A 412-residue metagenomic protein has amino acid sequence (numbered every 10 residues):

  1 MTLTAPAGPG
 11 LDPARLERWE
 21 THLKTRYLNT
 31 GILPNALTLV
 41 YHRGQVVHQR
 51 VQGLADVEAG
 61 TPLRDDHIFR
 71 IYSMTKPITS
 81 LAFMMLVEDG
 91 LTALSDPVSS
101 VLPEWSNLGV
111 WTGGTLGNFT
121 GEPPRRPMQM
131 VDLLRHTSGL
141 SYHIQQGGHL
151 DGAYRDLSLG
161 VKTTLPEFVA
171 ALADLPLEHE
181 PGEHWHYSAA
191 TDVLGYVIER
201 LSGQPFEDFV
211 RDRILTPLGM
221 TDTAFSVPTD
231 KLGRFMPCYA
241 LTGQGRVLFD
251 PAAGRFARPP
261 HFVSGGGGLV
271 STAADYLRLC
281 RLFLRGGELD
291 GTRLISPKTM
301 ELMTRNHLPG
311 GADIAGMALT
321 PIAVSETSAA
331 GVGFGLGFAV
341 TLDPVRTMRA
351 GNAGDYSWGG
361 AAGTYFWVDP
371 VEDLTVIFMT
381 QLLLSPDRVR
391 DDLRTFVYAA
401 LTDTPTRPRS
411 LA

Functional and structural regions predicted by a protein language model:
M1-L16, L336, V340: Short, compositionally biased leader-like segments
P9-I71, L91-A93, N107-G114, F119 (+2 more regions): Short, conserved catalytic-motif segment at the N-terminal edge
D12, K76, T272: Short, conserved phosphate/pyrophosphate- and ester-handling motifs at nucleotide-, phospho-/glycolipid
E17-K24, T38, G44, R70-V101 (+3 more regions): Active-site SXXK
S100, S106-A350: Short, surface-exposed loop or secondary-structure junction motifs that flank catalytic or metal-binding residues
D355, A362-V371: Short, surface-exposed beta-strand/loop micro-motifs that present aromatic residues
F366-W367, D373-Q381: Short, well-ordered beta-strand elements
L382-L411: Generic C-terminus detector
